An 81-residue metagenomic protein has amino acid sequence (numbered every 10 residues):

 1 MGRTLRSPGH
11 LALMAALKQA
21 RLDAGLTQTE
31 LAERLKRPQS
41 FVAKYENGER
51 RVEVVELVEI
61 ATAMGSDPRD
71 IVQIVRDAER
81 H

Functional and structural regions predicted by a protein language model:
M1-D23: A short, Lys/Arg-rich alpha-helix, primarily the initiator
G2-R3, V72-H81: Short, charged recognition helix plus adjacent turn of helix-turn-helix-like nucleic-acid-binding domains
M14, S40-A43, E56: Compositionally biased, low-complexity segments enriched in small residues
A15-R34, E59: Short basic helix-loop element that most often maps to the first helix and adjoining turn of HTH DNA-binding modules
T27, P38-F41, E53, D67: Short coil turns linking two alpha-helices in DNA-binding domains
K36, V55-I71: DNA major-groove recognition helix of helix-turn-helix/homeodomain DNA-binding modules
